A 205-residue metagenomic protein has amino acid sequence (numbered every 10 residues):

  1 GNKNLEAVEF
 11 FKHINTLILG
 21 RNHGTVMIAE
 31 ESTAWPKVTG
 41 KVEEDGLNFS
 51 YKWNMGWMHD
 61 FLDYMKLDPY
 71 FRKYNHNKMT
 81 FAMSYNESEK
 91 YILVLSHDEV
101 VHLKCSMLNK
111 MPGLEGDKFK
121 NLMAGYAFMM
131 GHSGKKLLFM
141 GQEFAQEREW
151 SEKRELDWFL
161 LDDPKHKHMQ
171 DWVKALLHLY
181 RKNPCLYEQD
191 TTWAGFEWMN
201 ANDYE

Functional and structural regions predicted by a protein language model:
G1-E152, R181-E205: Conserved alpha/beta catalytic core and glycan-binding cleft of carbohydrate-active enzymes
K3, D162-K165: Alpha-helix initiation/capping motif
S151-F159: Active-site His/acidic residue clusters
P164-Q189: Catalytic cores of secreted or luminal carbohydrate-active enzymes
